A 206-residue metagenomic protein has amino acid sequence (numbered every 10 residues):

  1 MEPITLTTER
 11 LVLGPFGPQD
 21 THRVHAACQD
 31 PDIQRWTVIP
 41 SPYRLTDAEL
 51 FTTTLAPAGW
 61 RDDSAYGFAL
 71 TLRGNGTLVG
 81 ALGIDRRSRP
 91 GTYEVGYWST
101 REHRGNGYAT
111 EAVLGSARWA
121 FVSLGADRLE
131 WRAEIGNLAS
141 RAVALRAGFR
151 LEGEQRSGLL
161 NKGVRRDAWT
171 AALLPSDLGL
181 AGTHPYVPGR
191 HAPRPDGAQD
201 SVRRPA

Functional and structural regions predicted by a protein language model:
M1, T54-L55: A generic local structural motif
M1-R35, G67-A206: Acyl-donor (CoA/ACP) binding surface of acyl/acetyltransferases
G17, A26, S41-L45, D63: Generic structural signal for well-ordered secondary structure
C28, T37, G59-R61: Hydrophobic residues in alpha-helical segments
D32-T54: Conserved GNAT-fold acetyl-CoA-binding loop/helix
Y43-D47, L55-P57, S99-R101, P188: Juxtamembrane/interface motifs at transmembrane-helix termini
L55-A69: A short helix-loop-beta-strand connector motif used in the catalytic cores of GNAT acetyltransferases and, in some
